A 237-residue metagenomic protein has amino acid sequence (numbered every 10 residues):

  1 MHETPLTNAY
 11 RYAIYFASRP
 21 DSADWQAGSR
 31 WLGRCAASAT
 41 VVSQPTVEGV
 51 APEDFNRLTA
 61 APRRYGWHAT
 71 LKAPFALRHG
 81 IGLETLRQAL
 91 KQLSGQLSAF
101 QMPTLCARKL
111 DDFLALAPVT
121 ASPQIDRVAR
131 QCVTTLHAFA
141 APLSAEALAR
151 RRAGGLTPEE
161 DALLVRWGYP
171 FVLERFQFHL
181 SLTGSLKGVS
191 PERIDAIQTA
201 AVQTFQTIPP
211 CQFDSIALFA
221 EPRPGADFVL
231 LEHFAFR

Functional and structural regions predicted by a protein language model:
H2-L110, P123, R127-P210, R223-R237: Basic, often amphipathic N-terminal segments
A129, I216-L218: Interaction-mediating elements
